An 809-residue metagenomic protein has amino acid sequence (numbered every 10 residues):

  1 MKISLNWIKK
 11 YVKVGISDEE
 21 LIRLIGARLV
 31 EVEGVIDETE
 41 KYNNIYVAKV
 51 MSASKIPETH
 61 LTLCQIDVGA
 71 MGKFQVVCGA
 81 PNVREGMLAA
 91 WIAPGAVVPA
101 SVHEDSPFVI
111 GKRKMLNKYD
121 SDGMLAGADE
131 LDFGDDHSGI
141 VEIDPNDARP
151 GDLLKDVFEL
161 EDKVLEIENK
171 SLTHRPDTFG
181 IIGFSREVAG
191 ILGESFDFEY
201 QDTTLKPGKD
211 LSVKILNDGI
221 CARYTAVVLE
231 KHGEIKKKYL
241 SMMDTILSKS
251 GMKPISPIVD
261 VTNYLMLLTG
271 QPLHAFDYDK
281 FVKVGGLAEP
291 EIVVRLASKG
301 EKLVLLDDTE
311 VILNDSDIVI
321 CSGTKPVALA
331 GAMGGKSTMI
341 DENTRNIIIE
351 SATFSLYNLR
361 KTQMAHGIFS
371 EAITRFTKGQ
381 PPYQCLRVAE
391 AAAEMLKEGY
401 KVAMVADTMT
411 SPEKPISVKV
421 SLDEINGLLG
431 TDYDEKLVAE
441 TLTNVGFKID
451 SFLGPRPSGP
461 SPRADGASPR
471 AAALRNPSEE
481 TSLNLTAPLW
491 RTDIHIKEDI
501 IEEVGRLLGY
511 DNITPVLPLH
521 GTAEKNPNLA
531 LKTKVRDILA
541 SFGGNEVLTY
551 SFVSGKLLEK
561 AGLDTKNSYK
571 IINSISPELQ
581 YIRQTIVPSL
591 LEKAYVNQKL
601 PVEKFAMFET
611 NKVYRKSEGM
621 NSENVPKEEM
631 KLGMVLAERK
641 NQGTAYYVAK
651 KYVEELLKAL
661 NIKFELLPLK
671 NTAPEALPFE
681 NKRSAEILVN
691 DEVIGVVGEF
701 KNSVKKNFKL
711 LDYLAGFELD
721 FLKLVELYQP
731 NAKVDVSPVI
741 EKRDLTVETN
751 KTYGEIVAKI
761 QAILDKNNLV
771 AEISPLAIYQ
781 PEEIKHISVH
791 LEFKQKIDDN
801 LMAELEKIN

Functional and structural regions predicted by a protein language model:
M1-D202, I348, A365-G367, E371 (+4 more regions): Phosphate-backbone binding interfaces of nucleic-acid-interacting proteins
K2, A27, N444, K640-N809: A carboxyl-terminal module marker
L5, R23, K55-P57, D197-E301: Glycine/proline-enriched, intrinsically flexible loops and inter-domain linkers
T39-N43, L205, N484-T486, T522-P527 (+3 more regions): Beta-rich nucleic-acid/ligand-interaction surfaces
V47-Q75, D244-T245, T262-S337: Conserved mixed alpha/beta core segments that line enzyme active sites in large multi-domain catalysts
N117-D129, G139-V141, E159-V164, A288 (+3 more regions): Mobile "lid/hinge" segments at catalytic clefts and subdomain interfaces of large enzymes
G183, V418-L422, N426-S451, S482-F605 (+1 more regions): Extended, well-folded interaction surfaces typified by the phenylalanyl-tRNA synthetase beta subunit core
L192-L216, Y400-I425, D432, I500: Terminal amphipathic helices with adjacent charged low-complexity linkers/tails
